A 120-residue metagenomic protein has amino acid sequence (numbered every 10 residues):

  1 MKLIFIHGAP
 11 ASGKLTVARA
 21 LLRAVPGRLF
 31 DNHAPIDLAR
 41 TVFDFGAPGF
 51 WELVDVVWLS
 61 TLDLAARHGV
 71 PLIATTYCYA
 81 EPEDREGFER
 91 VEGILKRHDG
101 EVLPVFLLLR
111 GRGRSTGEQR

Functional and structural regions predicted by a protein language model:
L3: Walker A (P-loop) ATP-phosphate-binding motif of ABC ATPase nucleotide-binding domains
I6: Hydrophobic anchor at the beta1->P-loop junction of P-loop NTPases
P10: The conserved Walker
G13: Conserved glycine(s) of the Walker
T16-A66: Conserved substrate/cofactor phosphate-moiety recognition/catalytic segment in nucleotide-dependent phosphotransferases
A39-T41, D84, R114: Short Asp/Glu-rich motifs
L53-R112: Glycine-rich phosphate-binding loop used to anchor ATP phosphates in small-molecule kinases, encompassing both
T116-R120: Conserved GTP-binding G-domain of TRAFAC-class P-loop NTPases and closely related GTPase folds
